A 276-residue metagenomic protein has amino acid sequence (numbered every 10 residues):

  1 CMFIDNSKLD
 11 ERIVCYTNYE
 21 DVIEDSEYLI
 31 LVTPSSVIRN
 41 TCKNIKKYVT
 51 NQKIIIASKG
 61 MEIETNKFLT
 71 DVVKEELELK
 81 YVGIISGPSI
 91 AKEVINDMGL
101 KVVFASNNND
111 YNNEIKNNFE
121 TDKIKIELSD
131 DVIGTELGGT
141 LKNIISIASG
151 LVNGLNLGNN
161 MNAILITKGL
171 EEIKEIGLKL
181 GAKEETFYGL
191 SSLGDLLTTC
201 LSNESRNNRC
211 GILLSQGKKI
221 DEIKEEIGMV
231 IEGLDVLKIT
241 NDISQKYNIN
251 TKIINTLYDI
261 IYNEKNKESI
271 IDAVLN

Functional and structural regions predicted by a protein language model:
C1-K8: Glycine-rich phosphate-binding loop and adjoining beta1-alpha1-beta2 segment of Rossmann-like nucleotide-binding folds
L9, Y16-E24, Y28-M98, I115-N117: Rossmann-like NAD(P)(H) cofactor-binding subdomain of soluble oxidoreductases
D10, K116, I254-Y258: Short, well-structured alpha-helical segments
Y16, V32-S35, R39, I63 (+16 more regions): Electropositive phosphate-/nucleotide-binding environments in soluble metabolic enzymes
Y48, V72-Y81, G99-T186: Internal alpha-helical scaffold of NAD(P)-dependent oxidoreductase catalytic cores
I56, Y81-S86, I126-D130, Y188 (+1 more regions): General beta-strand structural signal in soluble alpha/beta enzymes
K59-M61, S86-I90, N108, D130-G134 (+4 more regions): Glycine-rich beta-alpha junction loops
S149-G150, L178-Y188, G194-N276: NAD(P)-dependent Rossmann-like dehydrogenase/reductase catalytic/cofactor-binding core
